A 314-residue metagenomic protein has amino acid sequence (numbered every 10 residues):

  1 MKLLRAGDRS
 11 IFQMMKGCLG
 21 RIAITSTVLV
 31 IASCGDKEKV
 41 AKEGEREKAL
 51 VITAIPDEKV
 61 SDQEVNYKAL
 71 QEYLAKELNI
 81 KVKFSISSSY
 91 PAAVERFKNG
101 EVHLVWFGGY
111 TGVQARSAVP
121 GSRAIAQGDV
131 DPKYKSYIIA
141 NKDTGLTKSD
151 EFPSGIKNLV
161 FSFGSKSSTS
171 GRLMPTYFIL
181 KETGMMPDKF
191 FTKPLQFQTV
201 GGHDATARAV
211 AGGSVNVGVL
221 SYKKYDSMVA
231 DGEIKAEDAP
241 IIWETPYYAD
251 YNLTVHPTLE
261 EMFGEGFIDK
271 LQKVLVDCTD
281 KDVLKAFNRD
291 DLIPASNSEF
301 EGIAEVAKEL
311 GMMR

Functional and structural regions predicted by a protein language model:
V30-S33: C-terminal motif of bacterial Sec signal peptides marking the signal peptidase cleavage site
G35-K37: Bacterial signal peptide processing site
E43-Y67, L292: Extracytoplasmic "Venus flytrap"
V51-P56, G128-I138, E233-Q272, T279 (+1 more regions): Periplasmic-binding protein-like
K68-N79, G155, S170-T199, S227-I234 (+1 more regions): Ligand-binding cleft/hinge of the Venus flytrap
W106-V119, T176-K181, A209-A236: A ligand-binding cleft/hinge motif common to bilobed small-molecule-binding domains
G128-G184: A conserved helix-loop-strand patch within extracytoplasmic ligand-binding domains of the periplasmic binding
V160-F178, D269-R314: Ligand-binding clefts/hinges and TM-proximal coupling segments of bilobed small-molecule sensing domains
